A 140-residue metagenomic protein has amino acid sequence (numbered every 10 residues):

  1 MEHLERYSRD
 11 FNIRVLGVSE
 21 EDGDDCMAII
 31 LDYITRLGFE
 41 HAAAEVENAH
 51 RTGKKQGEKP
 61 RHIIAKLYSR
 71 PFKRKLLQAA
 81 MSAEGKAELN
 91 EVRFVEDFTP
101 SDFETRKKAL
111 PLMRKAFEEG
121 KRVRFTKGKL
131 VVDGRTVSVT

Functional and structural regions predicted by a protein language model:
M1-T140: C-terminal folded interaction/catalytic domains of modular proteins that assemble large macromolecular complexes
